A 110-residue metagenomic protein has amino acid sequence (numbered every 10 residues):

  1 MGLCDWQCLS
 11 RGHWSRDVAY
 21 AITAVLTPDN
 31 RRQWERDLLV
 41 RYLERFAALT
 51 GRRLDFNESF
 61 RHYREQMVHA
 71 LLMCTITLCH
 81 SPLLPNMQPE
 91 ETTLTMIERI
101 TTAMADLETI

Functional and structural regions predicted by a protein language model:
G2-D5: Pre-DFG segment of protein kinase catalytic domains
C8-T50, M67-Q88: Active-site activation/catalytic loop segments of kinase-like enzymes and analogous catalytic loops in related
T50-G51, E108: Glycine-centered secondary-structure boundary/capping sites
R52, F56: Short, charged, surface-exposed loops that flank catalytic or proteolytic processing sites
N57-I110: Regulatory N- and C-terminal appendages and interdomain linkers associated with kinase/kinase-like NTP transferase
